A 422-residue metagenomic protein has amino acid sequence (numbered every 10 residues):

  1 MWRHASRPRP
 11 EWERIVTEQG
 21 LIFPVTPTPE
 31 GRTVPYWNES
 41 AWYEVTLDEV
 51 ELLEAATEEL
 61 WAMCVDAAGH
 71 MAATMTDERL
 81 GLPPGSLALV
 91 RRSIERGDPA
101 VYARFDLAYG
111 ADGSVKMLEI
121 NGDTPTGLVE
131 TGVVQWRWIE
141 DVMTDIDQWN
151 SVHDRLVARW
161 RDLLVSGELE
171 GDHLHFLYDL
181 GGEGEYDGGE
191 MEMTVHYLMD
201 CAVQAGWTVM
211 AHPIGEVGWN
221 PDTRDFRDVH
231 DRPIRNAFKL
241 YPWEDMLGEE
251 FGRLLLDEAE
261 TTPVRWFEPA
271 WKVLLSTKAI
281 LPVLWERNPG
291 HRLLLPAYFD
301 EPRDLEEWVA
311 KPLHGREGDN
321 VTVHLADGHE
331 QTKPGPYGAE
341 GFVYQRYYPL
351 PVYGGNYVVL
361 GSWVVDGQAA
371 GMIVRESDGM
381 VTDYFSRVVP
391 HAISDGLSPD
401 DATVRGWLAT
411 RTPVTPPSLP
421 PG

Functional and structural regions predicted by a protein language model:
M1-G422: Preference for protein termini
